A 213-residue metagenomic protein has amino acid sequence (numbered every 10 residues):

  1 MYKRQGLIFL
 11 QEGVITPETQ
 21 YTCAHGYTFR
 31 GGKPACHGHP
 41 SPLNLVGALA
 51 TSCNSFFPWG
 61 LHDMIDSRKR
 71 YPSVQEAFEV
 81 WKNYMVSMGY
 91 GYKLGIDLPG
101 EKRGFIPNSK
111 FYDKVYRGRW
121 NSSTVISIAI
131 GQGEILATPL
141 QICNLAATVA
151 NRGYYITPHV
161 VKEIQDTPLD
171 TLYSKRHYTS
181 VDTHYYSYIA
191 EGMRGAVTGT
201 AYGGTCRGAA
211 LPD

Functional and structural regions predicted by a protein language model:
M1: Active-site loops and adjacent core secondary-structure elements that bind or stabilize anionic groups
R4-D213: Beta-lactam-recognizing serine transpeptidase/beta-lactamase-like catalytic domain environment
